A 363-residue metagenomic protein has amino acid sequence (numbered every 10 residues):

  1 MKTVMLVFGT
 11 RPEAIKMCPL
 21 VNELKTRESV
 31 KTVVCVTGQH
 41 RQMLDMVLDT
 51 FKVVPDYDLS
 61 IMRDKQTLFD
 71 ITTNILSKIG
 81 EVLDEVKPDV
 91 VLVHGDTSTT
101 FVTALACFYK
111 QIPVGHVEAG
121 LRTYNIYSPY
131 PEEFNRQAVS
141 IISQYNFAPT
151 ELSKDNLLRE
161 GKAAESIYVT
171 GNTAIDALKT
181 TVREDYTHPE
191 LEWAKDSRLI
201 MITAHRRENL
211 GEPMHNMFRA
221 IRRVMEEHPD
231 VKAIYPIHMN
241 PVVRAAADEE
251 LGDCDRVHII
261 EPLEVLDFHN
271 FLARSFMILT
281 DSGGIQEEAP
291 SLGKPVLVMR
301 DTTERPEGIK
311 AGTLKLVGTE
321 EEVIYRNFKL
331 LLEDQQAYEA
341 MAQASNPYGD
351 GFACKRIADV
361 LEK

Functional and structural regions predicted by a protein language model:
M1-Y235, N240-K363: Nucleotide-activated sugar donor-binding and catalytic core shared by glycosyltransferases and related lipid-linked
